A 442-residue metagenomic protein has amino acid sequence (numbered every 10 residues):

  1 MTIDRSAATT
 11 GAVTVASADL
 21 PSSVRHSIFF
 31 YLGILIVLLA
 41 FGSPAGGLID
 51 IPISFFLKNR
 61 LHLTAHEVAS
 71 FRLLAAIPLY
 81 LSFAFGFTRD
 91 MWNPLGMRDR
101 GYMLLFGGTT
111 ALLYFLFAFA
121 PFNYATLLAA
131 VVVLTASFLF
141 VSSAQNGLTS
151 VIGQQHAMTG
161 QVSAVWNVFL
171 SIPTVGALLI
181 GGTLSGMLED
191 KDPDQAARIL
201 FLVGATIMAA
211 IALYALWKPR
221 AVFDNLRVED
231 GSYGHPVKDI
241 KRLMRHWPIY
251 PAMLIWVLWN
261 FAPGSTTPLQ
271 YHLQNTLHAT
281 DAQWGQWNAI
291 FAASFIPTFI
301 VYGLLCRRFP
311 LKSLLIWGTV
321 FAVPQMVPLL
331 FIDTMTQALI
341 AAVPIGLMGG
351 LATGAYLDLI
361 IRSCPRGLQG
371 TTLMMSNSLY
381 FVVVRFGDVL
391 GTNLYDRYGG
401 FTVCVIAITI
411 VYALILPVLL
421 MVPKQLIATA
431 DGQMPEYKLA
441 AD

Functional and structural regions predicted by a protein language model:
G11-F29, V222-P251: Juxtamembrane intracellular "pre-TM" segments in multi-pass secondary transporters
T14-L79, Y250-I255, W259-T276, W284: Helix-loop boundary and gating motifs at the non-cytosolic
L79-S82, Q161-G182, N377-D388: Glycine-rich segments within core transmembrane alpha-helices of 12-TM secondary carriers
L81-M97, T298-L311, Y395-D396: Helix-to-loop junctions at the C-terminal end of transmembrane segments in multipass secondary transporters
L104-F122, V320-D333: C-terminal ends and interior cores of transmembrane alpha-helices in multi-pass membrane transporters/permeases
F117-F119, I207-P219, I406-D442: Multi-pass alpha-helical transporter architecture, strongest for 12-TM Major Facilitator/SLC carriers used
V141-Q154, L351-P365: Intracellular juxtamembrane helix-capping segments at the cytosolic ends of symmetry-related transmembrane helices
K312-Y356: C-terminal transmembrane helical hairpin of 12-TM major facilitator-type secondary transporters
